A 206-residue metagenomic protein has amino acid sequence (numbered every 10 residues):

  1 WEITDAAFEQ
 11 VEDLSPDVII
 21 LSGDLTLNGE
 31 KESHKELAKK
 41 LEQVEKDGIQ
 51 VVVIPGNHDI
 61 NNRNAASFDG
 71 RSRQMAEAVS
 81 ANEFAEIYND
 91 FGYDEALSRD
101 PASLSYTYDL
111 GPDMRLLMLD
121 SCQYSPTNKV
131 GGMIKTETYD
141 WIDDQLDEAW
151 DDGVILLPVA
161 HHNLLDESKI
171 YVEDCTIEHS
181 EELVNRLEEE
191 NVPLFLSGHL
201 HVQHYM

Functional and structural regions predicted by a protein language model:
W1-K31: N-terminal active-site segment of His-dependent metallophosphoesterases
D5-F8, H34-A38, A85, Y139 (+3 more regions): Extracytoplasmic/secreted envelope proteins and their assembly/folding machinery, especially bacterial periplasmic
S15, Q50, R115-L117, N128-M206: His/acidic metal-ligating clusters that form di-metal
I19, D24, L37, G56 (+4 more regions): Divalent metal-coordination and catalytic microenvironments
L25-N28, N57-N61, C122-S125, H162-D166 (+1 more regions): Solvent-exposed loop/turn segments at secondary-structure junctions within structured extracellular/periplasmic domains
L27-E32, A96-S98, E173-D174: Acidic-and-aromatic substrate-binding clefts and catalytic sites of carbohydrate-active enzymes
S33, L37-Q43, A78-S80, V172-V184: Short, electropositive alpha-helical surface patch
E36-W141: Extended active-site neighborhood of metal-dependent phosphoesterases/phosphodiesterases
